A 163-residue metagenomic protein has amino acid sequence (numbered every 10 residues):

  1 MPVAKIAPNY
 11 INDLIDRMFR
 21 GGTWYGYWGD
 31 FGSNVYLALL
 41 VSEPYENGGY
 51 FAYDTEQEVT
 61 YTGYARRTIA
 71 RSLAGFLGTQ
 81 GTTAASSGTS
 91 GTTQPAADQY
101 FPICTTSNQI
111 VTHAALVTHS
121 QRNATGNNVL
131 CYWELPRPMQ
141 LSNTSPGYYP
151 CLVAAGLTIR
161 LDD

Functional and structural regions predicted by a protein language model:
M1-H113, T118-D163: Small cysteine-rich, disulfide-bonded extracellular modules of the LU/uPAR three-finger superfamily and closely related
